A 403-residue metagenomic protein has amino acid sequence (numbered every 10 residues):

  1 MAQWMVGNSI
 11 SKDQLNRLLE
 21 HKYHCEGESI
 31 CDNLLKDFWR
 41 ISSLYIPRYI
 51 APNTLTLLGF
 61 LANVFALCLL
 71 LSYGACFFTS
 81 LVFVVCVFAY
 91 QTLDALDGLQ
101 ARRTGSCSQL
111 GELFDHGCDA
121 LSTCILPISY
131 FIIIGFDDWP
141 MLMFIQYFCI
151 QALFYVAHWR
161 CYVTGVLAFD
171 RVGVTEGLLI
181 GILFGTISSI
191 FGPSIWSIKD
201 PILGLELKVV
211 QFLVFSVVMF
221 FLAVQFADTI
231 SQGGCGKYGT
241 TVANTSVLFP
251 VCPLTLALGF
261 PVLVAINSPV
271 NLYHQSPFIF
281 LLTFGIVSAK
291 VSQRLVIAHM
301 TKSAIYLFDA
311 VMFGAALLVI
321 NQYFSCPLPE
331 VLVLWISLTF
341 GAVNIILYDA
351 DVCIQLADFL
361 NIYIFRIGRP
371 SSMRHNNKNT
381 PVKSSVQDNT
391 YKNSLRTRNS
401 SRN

Functional and structural regions predicted by a protein language model:
M1-W39, S43-Y49, I150-N403: C-terminal membrane-associated helical module and adjoining short loops/tails
L44, A101, G105-C118, A168-V172 (+1 more regions): Juxtamembrane helix-capping/reentrant segments at transmembrane boundaries
R48-L57: Membrane-interface helix starts
A51, D94, G98-A101, D115 (+2 more regions): Structural signal for hydrophobic/aromatic residues that build the beta-strand cores of folded beta-sheet domains
G59-E112, L126-Y130, M141-L153, Q211-V214: Membrane-embedded alpha-helical segments that form the functional core of polytopic membrane enzymes, especially those
F60-N63, D119, G185: Residue-level recognition of pore/gate-forming positions within transmembrane alpha-helices of multi-pass
D97, G111-P127, G173-I180: Alpha-helical transmembrane segments that form the membrane-embedded catalytic/substrate-binding core of multi-pass
